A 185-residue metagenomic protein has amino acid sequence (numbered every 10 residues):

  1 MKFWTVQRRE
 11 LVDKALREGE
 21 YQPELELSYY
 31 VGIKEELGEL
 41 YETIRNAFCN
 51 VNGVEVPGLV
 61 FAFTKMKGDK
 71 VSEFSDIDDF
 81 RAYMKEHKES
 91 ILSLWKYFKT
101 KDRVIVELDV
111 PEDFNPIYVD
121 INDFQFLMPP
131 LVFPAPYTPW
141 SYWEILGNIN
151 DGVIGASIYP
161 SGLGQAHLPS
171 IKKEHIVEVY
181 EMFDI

Functional and structural regions predicted by a protein language model:
M1-P57: ADP-ribose/NAD+-binding catalytic cleft of ART/PARP-like enzymes
E10, E20-P23, V56-G58, K67-I185: Conserved NAD+-utilizing ADP-ribose enzyme module
A62-F63: Short hydrophobic beta-strand that contains or immediately precedes a catalytic carboxylate
